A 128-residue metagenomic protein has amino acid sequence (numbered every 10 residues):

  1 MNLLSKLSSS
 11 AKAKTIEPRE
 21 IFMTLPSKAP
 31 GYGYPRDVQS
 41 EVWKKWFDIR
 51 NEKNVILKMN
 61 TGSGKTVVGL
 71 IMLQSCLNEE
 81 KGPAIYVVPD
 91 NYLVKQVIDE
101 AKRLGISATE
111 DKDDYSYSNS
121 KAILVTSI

Functional and structural regions predicted by a protein language model:
M1-I128: N-terminal helicase ATP-binding lobe
